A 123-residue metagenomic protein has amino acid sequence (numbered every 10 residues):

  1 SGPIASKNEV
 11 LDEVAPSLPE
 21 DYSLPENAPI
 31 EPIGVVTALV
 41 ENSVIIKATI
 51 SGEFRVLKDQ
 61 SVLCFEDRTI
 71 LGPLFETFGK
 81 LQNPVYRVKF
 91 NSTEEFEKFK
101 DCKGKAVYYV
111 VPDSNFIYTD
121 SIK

Functional and structural regions predicted by a protein language model:
S1-I30, K123: Long, compositionally biased charged/polar stretches
G2-N8, C64-L71, F116: Proteins with a high burden of low-complexity, intrinsically disordered sequence enriched in S/T/G/P/A and R, requiring
P25-E97, D101-G104: Short beta-strand/strand-turn micro-motif
E94-K123: Helix-rich interaction surfaces within compact, conserved domain-sized segments that mediate assembly or partner
